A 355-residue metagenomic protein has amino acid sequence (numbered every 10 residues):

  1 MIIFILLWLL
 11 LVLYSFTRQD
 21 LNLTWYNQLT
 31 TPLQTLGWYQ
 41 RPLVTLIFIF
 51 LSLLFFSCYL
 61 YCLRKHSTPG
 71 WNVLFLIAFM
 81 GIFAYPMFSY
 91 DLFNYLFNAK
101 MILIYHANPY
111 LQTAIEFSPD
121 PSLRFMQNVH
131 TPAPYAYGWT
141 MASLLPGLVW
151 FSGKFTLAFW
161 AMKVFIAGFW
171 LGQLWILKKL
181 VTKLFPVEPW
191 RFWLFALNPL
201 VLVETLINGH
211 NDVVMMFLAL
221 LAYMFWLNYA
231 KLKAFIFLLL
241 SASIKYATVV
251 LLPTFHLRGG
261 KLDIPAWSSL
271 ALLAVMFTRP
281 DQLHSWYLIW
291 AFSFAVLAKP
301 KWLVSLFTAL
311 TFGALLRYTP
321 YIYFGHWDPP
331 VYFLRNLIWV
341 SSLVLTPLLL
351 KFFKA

Functional and structural regions predicted by a protein language model:
M1-L51, I264-L288, F292-A355: Transmembrane helical bundles and short interhelical boundary loops of multi-pass, membrane-embedded
F4, L53-C62, W160-L184, M216: Transmembrane-helix motifs of polytopic, lipid-linked glycan transferases
P42-T45, Y137-T140, F151-G172, L180: Loop-to-helix entry region of an early transmembrane alpha helix in multi-pass inner-membrane enzymes
S67-G70, L177-P199: Transmembrane-helix signature of polytopic, membrane-embedded enzymes that assemble or transfer cell-envelope glycans
T68-A161: Intramembrane catalytic core of multi-pass membrane enzymes that act on lipidic substrates
G172, I176, V214-A230: Specific aromatic-rich, kink-prone transmembrane helix
L202-E204, K231-T254, L270-F277: Membrane-interface alpha helices of multi-pass inner-membrane proteins
L206-D212: Short acidic/glycine- and proline-prone juxtamembrane loop motifs at membrane-interface regions of multi-pass membrane
